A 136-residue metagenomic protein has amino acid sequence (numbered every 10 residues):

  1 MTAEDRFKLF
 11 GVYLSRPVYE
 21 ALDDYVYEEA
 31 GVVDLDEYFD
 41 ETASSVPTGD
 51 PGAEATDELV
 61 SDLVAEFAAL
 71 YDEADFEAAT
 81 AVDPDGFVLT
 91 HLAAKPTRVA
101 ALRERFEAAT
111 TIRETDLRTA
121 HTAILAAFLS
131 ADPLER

Functional and structural regions predicted by a protein language model:
M1-R136: Acidic, polar-rich N-terminal leader regions of halophilic archaeal proteins
